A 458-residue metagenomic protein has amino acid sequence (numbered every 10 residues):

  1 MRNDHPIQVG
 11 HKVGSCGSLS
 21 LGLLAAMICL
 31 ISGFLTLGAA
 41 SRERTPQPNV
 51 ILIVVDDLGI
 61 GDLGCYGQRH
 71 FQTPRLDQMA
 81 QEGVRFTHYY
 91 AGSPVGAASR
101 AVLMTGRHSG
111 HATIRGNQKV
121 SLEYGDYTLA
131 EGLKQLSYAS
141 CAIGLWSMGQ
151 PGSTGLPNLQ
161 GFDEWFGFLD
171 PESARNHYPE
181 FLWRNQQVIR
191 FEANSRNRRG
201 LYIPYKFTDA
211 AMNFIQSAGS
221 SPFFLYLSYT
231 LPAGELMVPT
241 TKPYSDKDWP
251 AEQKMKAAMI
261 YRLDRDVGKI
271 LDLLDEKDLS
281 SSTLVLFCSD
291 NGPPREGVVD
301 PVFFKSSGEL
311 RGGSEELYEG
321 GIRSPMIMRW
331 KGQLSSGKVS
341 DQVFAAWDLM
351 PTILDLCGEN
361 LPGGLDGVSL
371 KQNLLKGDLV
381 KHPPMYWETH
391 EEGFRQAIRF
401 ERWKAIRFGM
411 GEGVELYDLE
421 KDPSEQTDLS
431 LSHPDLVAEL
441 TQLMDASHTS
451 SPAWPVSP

Functional and structural regions predicted by a protein language model:
M1-L19: N-terminal secretory signal peptides that target proteins for export/translocation
P6, M27-L30: Generic short N-terminal amphipathic or hydrophobic helices
S20, C29, F34-V414, L419-P458: Formylglycine-dependent sulfatase
L23-A25: Sec-dependent signal peptide hydrophobic core
